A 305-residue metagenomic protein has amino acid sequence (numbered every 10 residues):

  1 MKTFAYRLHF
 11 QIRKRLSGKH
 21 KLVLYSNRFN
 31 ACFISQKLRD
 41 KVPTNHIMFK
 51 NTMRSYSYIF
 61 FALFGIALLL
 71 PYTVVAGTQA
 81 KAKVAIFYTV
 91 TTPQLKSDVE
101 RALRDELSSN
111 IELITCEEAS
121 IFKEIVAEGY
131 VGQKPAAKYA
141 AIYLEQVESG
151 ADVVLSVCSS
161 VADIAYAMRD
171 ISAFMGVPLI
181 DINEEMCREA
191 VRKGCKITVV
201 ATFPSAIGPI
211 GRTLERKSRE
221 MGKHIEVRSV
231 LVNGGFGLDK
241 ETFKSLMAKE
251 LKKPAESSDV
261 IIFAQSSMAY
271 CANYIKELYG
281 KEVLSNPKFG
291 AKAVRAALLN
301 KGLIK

Functional and structural regions predicted by a protein language model:
K2-T3, I12-K14, K19, K37 (+2 more regions): Polybasic, lysine-rich low-complexity intrinsically disordered segments
S17, S26, S35, S55-S57: Serine residues within intrinsically disordered or low-complexity segments
F49-F60: Bacterial N-terminal signal peptides that target proteins for export
F60-P71: Bacterial N-terminal signal peptides
L69-Q79: Bacterial Sec-dependent signal peptides at the C-terminal "C-region" and cleavage site
G77-K305: Non-catalytic structural scaffold of enzyme domains
